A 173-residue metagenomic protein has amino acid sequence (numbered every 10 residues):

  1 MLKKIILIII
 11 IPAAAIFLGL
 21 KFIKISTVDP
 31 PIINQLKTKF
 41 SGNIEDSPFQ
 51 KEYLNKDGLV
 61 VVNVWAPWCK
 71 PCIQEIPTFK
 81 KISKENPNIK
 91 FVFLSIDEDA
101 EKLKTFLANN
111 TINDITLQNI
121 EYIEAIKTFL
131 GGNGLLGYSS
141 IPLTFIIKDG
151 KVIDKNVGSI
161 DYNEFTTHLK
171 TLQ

Functional and structural regions predicted by a protein language model:
M1-N43: N-terminal targeting signals for export/organelle localization
T38-V60: A short beta-strand-turn-helix
D57-V60, V64-W68, S140: Short pre-active-site segment immediately N-terminal to redox-active cysteine/selenocysteine motifs in thiol-based
V61-V62, F91, T144: Hydrophobic beta-strand anchors of alpha/beta hydrolase catalytic cores
V64-K81: Conserved redox-active cysteine motifs that mediate thiol-disulfide chemistry, especially di-cysteine Cys-X(1-2)-Cys
I89-K102, I112-E124: Thiol-based oxidoreductase modules, predominantly thioredoxin-like and allied folds used for disulfide exchange
N109-I141: Short, internal strand/loop/helix patches that form the active-site neighborhood or redox-interaction surface
S139-Q173: Thiol-/selenol-based redox modules, centered on thioredoxin-like and closely related oxidoreductase domains
